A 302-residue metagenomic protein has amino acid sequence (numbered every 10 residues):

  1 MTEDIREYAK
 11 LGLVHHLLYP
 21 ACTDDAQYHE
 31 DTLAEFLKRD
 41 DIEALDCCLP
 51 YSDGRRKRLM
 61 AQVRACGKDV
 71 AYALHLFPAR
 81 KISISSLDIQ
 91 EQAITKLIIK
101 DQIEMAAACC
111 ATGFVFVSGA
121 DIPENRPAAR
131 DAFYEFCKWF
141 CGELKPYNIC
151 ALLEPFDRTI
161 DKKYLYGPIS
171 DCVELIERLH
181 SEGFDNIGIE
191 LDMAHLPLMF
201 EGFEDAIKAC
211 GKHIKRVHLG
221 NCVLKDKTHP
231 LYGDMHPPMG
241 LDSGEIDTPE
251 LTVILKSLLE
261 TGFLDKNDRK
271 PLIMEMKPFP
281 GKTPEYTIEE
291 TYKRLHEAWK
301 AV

Functional and structural regions predicted by a protein language model:
M1-C22, A26-K38, C110-T112, V173-G188 (+1 more regions): Histidine-acidic metal/acid-base catalytic patches
M1-I103, A107, K145, N186 (+1 more regions): N-terminal pre-domain/capping segments
E3, S85-G188, E290: Active-site acidic/histidine proton-transfer and metal-coordination neighborhood in alpha/beta enzyme cores
Y19-A26, A44-L59, S83, I122-E124 (+6 more regions): Acidic-and-aromatic substrate-binding clefts and catalytic sites of carbohydrate-active enzymes
L45-C47, F116, L153, L191-M193 (+2 more regions): Conserved beta-strand positions
A65-P78, Y134-L144, V173-L179, I246-E260: Alpha-helix-loop-beta-strand connector modules within alpha/beta enzyme cores
P78-S83, G113-D121, G233-M235, I273: A short small-residue
